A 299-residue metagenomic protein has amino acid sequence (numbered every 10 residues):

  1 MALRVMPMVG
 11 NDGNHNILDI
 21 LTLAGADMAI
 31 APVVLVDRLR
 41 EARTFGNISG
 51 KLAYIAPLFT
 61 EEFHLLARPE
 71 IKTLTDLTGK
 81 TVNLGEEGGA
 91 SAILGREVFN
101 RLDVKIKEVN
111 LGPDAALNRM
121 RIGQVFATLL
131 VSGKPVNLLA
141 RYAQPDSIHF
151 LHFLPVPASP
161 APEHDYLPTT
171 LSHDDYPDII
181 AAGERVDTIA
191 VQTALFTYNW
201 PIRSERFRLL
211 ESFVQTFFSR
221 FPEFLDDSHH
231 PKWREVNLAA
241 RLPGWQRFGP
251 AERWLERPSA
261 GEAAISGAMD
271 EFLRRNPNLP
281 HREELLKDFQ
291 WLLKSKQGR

Functional and structural regions predicted by a protein language model:
M1-D76, N83-E86: Short, glycine-/small- and polar/acidic-enriched structural segments that line small-molecule recognition paths
M1-L3, E61-I122: Bilobed "Venus flytrap"/periplasmic-binding protein-like clamshell domains and structurally analogous long
V9-N14, P32, A56-F59, L84-A92 (+6 more regions): Solvent-exposed, acidic/flexible segments
D12-H15, D19, G50, D76 (+8 more regions): Extracytoplasmic/secreted proteins, especially bacterial periplasmic and envelope-associated proteins
D19, L23, P32, R38 (+14 more regions): Structured segments of extracytoplasmic/periplasmic soluble domains in secreted or envelope-associated proteins
V33, V104-E205: Pocket-lining segment of extracytoplasmic ligand-binding domains
E87-V98, L167-P243: Ligand-binding clefts/hinges and TM-proximal coupling segments of bilobed small-molecule sensing domains
A115, T128, S132-D146, F153 (+2 more regions): An extracytoplasmic/periplasmic, membrane-proximal ligand-sensing/linker region
